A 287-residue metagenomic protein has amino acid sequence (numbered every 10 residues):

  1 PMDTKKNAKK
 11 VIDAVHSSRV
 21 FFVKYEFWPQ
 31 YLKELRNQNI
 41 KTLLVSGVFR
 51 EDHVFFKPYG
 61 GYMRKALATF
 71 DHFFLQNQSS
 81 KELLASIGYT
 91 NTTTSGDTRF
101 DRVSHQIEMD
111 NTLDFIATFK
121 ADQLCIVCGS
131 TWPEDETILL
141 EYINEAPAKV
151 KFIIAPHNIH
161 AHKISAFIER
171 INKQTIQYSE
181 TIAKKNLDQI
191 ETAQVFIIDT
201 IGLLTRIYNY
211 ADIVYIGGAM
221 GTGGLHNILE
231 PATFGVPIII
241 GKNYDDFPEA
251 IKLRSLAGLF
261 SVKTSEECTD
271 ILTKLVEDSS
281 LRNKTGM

Functional and structural regions predicted by a protein language model:
P1-M109, V127, T131-P133, E145-A146 (+1 more regions): Active-site and donor-binding regions of nucleotide-sugar-utilizing enzymes
N7, Y31, Y62, D135 (+5 more regions): Short acidic active-site motifs
V11-D13, A66, F119, I207 (+1 more regions): Structural alpha-helical scaffold elements that stabilize or flank donor/cofactor-binding regions in carbohydrate
I40-T42, T175, I238: Hydrophobic beta-strand scaffold residues
G60, S86-G88, I164-Q174, K252-L253: Short, aromatic/basic amphipathic alpha-helical patches
F70, S86, L204, N209-N283: Catalytic binding pocket for nucleotide-activated donors in carbohydrate/polymer assembly enzymes
R99, S179-I228: Donor nucleotide-activated moiety binding/catalytic core segment of transferases that use nucleotide-activated donors
M109-T181: Conserved catalytic-core segment of nucleotide-activated headgroup transferases in glycan assembly
